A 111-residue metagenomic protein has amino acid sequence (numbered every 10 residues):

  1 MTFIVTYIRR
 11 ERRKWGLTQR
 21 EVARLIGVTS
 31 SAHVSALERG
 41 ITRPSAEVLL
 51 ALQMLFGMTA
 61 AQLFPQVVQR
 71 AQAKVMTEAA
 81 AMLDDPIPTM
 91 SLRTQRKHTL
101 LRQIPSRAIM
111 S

Functional and structural regions predicted by a protein language model:
M1-K14, S106, S111: A short, Lys/Arg-rich alpha-helix, primarily the initiator
T6-L25, M76-I87: Short basic helix-loop element that most often maps to the first helix and adjoining turn of HTH DNA-binding modules
I8, Q19, S31, A46-L49: Helix-turn-helix DNA-binding elements, focusing on the entry/boundary residues of the two helices that contact DNA
E11, L25, A36-L37, Q66: Residues in the recognition helix of alpha-helical DNA-binding motifs
L17, V28-T29, M58: The short coil/loop that forms the "turn" connecting the two helices of the helix-turn-helix
G27-P44: Recognition helix of helix-turn-helix/homeodomain-like DNA-binding domains that insert into the DNA major groove
E47-Q62: DNA major-groove recognition helix of helix-turn-helix/homeodomain DNA-binding modules
M54, F64-S111: Short, charged recognition helix plus adjacent turn of helix-turn-helix-like nucleic-acid-binding domains
